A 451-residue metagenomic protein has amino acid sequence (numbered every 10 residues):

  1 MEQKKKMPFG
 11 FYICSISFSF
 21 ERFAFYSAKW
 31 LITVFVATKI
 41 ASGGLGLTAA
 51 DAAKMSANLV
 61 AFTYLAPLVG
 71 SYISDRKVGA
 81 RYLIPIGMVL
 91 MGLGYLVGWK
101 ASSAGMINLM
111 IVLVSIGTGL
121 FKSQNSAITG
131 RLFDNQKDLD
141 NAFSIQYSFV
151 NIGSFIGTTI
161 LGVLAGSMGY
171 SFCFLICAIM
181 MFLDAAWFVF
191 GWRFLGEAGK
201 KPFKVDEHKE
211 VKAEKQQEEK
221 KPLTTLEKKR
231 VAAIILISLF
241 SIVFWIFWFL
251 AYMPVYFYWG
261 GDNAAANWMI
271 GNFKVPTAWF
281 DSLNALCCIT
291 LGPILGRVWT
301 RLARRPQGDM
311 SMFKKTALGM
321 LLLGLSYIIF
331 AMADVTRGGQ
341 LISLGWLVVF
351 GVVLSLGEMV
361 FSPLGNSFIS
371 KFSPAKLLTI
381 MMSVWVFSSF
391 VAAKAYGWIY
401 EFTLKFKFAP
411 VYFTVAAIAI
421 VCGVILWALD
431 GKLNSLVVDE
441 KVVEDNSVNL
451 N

Functional and structural regions predicted by a protein language model:
M1-F9, I13, N135-L139, G162-P276 (+3 more regions): Intracellular loop-helix junctions on the cytosolic face of multi-pass helical membrane proteins
S19, G94, G105-F121, G339-V360: Hydrophobic core of transmembrane alpha-helices in multi-pass small-molecule transporters, especially MFS/SLC-type
A53-S74, S282-R297: Central cavity-lining transmembrane alpha-helices of secondary-active solute carriers, predominantly the Major
P67-W99: Conserved MFS/SLC helix-loop-helix module at the cytosolic interface between two early adjacent transmembrane helices
V89-G105, L318-G339: C-terminal ends and interior cores of transmembrane alpha-helices in multi-pass membrane transporters/permeases
L120-D134, M359-S373: Intracellular juxtamembrane helix-capping segments at the cytosolic ends of symmetry-related transmembrane helices
D140-G166, A178-D184, N284, C288 (+1 more regions): Glycine-rich segments within core transmembrane alpha-helices of 12-TM secondary carriers
V163-I179, G308-K314, E401-I420: A membrane-interface helix-boundary motif in multi-pass transporters
